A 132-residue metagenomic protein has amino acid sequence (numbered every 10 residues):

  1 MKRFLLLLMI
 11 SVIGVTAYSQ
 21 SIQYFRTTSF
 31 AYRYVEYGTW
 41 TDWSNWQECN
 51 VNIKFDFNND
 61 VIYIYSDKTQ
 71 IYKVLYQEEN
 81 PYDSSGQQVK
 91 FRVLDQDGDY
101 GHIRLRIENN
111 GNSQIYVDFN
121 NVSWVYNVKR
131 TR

Functional and structural regions predicted by a protein language model:
R3-V15: Sec-dependent N-terminal signal peptides
V15-S21: Sec/Tat signal peptide C-region and signal peptidase I cleavage site
S21-F25, N59-V61, S84-L94, G111-I115: Short, hydrophobic/aromatic-rich segments at coil-to-beta transitions
S21-V35: Short N-terminal segments immediately surrounding and downstream of signal-peptide cleavage
N45-V89: Mature extracytoplasmic domains of secretory-pathway proteins
K68-P81, D118-R132: Edge beta-strand at a domain terminus
Q88-R106: Functional cores of ribonucleases/endoribonucleases
H102-N127: Short, exposed beta-strand-loop hairpins at the edges of beta-sheets in extracellular/periplasmic proteins
